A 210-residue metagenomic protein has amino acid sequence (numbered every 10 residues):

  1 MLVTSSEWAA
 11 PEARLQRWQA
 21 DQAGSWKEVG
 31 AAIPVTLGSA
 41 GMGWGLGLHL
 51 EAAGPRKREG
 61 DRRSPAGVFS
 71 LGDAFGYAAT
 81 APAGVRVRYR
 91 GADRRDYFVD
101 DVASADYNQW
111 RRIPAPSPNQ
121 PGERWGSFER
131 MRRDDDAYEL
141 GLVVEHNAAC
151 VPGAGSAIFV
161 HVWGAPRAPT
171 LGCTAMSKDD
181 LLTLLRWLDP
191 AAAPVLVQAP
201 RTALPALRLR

Functional and structural regions predicted by a protein language model:
M1-L171, D180-R210: Cell wall/extracellular polymer interaction/catalysis modules
T174: Residues that recognize and position ribonucleotide moieties
S177: Conserved "landmark" site that anchors the functional core of diverse proteins
